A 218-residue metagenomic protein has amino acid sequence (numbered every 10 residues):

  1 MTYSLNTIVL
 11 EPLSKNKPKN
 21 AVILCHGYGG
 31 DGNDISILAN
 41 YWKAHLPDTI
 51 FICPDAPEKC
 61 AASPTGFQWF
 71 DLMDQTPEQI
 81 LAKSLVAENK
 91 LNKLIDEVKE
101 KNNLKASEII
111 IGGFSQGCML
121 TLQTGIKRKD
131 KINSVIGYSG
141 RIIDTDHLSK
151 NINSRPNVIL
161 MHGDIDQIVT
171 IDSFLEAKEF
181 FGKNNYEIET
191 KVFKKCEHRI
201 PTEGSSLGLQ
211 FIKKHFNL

Functional and structural regions predicted by a protein language model:
S4-L104: Serine-hydrolase catalytic machinery in alpha/beta-hydrolase-like enzymes
S36-A39, T170-F180: Short alpha-helix in the alpha/beta-hydrolase fold that links the catalytic acid
I37, Q123-K127: Active-site signature of alpha/beta-hydrolase-fold catalytic machinery across serine- and Asp/Cys-nucleophile hydrolases
N103-G113: Alpha/beta-hydrolase fold nucleophile elbow
G113-G117, T121: Gly/Ala-rich beta-loop-alpha elbow adjacent to hydrolase catalytic centers
D130-I142: A conserved short beta-strand
I159-H162, D166: Short beta-strand/loop motif that positions the catalytic acidic residue of the alpha/beta-hydrolase fold
L175-L218: C-terminal catalytic histidine-bearing segment of alpha/beta-hydrolase fold enzymes
